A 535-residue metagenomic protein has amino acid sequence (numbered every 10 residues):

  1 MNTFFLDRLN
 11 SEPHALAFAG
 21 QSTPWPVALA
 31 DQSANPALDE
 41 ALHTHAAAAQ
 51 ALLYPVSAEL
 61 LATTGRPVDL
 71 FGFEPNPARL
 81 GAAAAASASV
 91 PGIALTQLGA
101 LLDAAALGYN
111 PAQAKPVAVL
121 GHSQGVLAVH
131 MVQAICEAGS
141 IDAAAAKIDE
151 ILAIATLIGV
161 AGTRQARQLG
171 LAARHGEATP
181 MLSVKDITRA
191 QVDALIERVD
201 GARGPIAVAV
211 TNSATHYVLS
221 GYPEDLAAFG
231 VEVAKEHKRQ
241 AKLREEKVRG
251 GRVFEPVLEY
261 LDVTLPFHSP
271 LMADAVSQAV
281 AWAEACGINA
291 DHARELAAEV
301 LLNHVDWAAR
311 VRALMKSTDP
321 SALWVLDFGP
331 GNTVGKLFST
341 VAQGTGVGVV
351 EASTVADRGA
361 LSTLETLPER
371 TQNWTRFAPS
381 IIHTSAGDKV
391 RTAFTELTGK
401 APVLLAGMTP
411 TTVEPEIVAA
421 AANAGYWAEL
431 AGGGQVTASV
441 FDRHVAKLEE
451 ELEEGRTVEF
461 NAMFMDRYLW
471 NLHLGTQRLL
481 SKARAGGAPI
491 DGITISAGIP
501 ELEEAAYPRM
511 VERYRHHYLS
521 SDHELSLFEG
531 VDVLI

Functional and structural regions predicted by a protein language model:
M1-P116, P266, P270-N373: Acyltransferase/transacylase module recognition
D31-P36, Q133-E150, V199, A342-T345 (+2 more regions): A glycine- and small-aliphatic-rich helix-loop capping segment at beta-alpha/alpha-beta transitions that lines
A37-A48, R189-V199, L226-K242, A275-W282 (+3 more regions): Well-ordered, non-membrane alpha-helical segments in soluble/globular domains
A51-A78, L152, G162-G176, S362-T371 (+3 more regions): Extended charged low-complexity segments that act as oligomerization/scaffolding linkers
V117-G125, V129: Gly/Ala-rich beta-loop-alpha elbow adjacent to hydrolase catalytic centers
Q133-E295, E299: Alpha/beta catalytic cores of group-transfer enzymes, especially the acyltransferase/condensing modules of polyketide
P368-I535: Active-site entrance/lid segments in N-terminal catalytic domains of soluble metabolic enzymes
